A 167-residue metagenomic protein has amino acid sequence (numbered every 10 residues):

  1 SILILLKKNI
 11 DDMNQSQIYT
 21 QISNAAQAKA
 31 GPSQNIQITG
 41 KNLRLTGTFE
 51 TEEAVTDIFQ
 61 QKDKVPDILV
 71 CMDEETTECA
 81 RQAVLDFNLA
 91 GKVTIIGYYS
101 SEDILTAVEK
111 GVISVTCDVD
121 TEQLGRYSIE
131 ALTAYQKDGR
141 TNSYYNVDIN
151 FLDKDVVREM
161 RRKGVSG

Functional and structural regions predicted by a protein language model:
S1, A30-Q37, K64-D67, G91-T94 (+1 more regions): Loop/turn elements at helix/coil->beta-strand transitions in domains of secreted/extracellular proteins
S1-L3, Q17, Q21-N24, T48-A54 (+2 more regions): Hydrophobic alpha-helical segments within soluble ligand-binding/sensing domains
S1-M13: Short beta-strand segments enriched in small/hydrophobic residues
L3-I4, A26-T48, D148: Short beta-strand elements in bilobed, periplasmic/extracellular small-molecule ligand-binding domains
Q21, L43-T106: Hydrophobic alpha-helical
A26-A30, F59, V84, Q136: Conserved hydrophobic residues forming the short capping helix/wall of the S-adenosyl-L-methionine
V115-C117: Paired acidic/hydrophobic, glycine-rich loop segments that form the ligand-binding mouth/hinge of periplasmic-binding
D120-G167: Hinge/cleft segment of the Venus flytrap/periplasmic-binding protein
